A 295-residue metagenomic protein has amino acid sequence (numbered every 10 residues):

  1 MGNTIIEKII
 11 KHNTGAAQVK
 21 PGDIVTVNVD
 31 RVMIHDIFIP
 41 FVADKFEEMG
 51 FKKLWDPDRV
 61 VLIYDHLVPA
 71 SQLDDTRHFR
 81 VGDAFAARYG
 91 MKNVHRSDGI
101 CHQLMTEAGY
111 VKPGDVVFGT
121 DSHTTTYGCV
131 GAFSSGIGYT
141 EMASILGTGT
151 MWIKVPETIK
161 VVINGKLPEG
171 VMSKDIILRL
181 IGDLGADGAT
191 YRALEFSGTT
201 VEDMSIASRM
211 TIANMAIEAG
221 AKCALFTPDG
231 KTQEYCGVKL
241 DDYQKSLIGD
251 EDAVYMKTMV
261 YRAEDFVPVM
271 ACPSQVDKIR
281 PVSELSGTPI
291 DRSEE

Functional and structural regions predicted by a protein language model:
M1-E294: Fe-S-dependent hydro-lyases/dehydratases of central metabolism
